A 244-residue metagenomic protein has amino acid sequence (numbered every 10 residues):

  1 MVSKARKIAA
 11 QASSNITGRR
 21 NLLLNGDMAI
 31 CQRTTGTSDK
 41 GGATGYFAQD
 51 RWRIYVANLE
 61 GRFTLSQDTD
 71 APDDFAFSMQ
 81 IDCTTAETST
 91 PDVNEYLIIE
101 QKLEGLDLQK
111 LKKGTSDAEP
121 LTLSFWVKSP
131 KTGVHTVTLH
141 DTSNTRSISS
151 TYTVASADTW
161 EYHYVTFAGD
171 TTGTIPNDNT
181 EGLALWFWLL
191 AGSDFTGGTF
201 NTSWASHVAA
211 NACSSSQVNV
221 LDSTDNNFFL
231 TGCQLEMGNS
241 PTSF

Functional and structural regions predicted by a protein language model:
V2-F244: Extracellular and organelle-lumenal recognition/adhesion modules and their flexible linkers in secreted
